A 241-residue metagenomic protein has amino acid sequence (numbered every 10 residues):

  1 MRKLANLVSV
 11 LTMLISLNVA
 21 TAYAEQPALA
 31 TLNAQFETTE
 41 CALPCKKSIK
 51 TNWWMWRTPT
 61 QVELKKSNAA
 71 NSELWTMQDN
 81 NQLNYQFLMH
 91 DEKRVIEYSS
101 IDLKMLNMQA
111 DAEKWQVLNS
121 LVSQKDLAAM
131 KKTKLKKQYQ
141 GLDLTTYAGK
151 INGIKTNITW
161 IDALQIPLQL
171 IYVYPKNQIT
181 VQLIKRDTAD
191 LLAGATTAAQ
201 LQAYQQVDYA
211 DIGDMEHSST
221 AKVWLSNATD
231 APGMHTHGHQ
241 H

Functional and structural regions predicted by a protein language model:
M1-A5: Positively charged n-region of N-terminal signal peptides that target proteins for export
N6-T60, Q200-P232, T236-H241: N-terminal leader/targeting segments and the immediate start of mature chains
Q26-A30, D79, G141, L164: Solvent-exposed loop and beta-edge segments used for protein-protein assembly and interaction
K50-M55, E73-M77, T156-W160, L183-D187: Hydrophobic/aromatic beta-strand elements that line small-molecule binding cavities or substrate pockets in beta-rich
W53-S120: An acidic-aromatic
E63-S67, Q86-D91, Y139-Q205: Gly/Pro-enriched, hydrophobic low-complexity segments that function as extracytoplasmic propeptides/linkers
D91-N157: Surface-exposed, polar helix/loop patches in the mature regions of secreted/periplasmic/lumenal proteins that form
M108-K125, M130, L164, Q169-I171 (+1 more regions): Solvent-exposed helix/loop surface patches that form functional interfaces
